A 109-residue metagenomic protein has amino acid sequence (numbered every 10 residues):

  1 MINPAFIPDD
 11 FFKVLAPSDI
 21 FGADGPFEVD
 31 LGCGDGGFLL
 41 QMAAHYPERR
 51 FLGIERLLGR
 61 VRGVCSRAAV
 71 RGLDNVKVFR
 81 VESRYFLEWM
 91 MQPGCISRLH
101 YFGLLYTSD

Functional and structural regions predicted by a protein language model:
M1-V29, G37-Y46: S-adenosyl-L-methionine
F6-D9, D30-C33, E55, Q92-I96: Short, functional N-terminal and low-complexity linear motifs
I20-A23, F51, Q92: Intrinsically disordered, low-complexity segments enriched in small/polar residues
P26-Y85: SAM cofactor-binding core of SAM-dependent methyltransferases, primarily the Rossmann-like beta-alpha-beta module
Y85-P93: Short conserved loop adjoining the S-adenosyl-L-methionine
C95-G103: Short SAM/SAH-binding signature in class I
Y106-D109: Conserved small/polar residues in nucleotide/adenosyl-binding loops
